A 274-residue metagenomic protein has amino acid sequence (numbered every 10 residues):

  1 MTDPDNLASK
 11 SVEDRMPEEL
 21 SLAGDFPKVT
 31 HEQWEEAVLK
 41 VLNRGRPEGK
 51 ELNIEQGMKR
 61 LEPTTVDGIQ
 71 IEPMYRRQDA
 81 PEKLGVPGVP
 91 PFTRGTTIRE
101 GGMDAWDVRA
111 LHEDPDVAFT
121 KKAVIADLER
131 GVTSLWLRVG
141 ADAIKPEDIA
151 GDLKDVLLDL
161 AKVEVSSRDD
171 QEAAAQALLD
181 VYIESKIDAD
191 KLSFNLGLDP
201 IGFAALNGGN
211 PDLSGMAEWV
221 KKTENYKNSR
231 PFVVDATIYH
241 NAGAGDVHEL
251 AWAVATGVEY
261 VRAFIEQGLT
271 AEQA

Functional and structural regions predicted by a protein language model:
T2-A274: Catalytic alpha/beta active-site cores
